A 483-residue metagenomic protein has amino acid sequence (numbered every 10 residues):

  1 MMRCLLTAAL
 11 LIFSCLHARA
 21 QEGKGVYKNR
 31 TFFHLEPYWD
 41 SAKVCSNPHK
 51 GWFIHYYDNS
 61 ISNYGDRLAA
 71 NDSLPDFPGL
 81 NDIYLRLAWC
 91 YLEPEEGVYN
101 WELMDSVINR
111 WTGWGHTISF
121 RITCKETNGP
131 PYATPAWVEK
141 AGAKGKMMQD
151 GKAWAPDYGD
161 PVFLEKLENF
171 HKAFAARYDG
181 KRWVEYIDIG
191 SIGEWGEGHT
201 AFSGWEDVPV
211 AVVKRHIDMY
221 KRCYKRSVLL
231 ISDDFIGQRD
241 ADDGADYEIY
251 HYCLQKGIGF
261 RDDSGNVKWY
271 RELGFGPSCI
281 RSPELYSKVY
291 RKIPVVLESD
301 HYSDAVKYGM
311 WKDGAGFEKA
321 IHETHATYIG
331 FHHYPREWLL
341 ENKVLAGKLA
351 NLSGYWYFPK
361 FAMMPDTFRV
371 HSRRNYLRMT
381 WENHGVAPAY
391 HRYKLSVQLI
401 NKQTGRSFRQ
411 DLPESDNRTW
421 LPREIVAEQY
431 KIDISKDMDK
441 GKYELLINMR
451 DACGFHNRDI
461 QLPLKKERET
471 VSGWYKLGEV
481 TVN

Functional and structural regions predicted by a protein language model:
M1-E22: Bacterial Sec-dependent N-terminal signal peptides
E22-V162, K288-E341: N-terminal substrate-binding region of glycoside hydrolase catalytic domains
I83, W111, F174, I187 (+2 more regions): Conserved, mostly hydrophobic/aromatic
L92-E93, E126-A133, G193-H199, G237-A241 (+2 more regions): Short catalytic/ligand-binding loop motif for oxyanion handling, primarily in non-cytosolic enzymes, centered on
G145-L164, E168-E206: Active-site groove signature of glycoside hydrolases
S191-M219, C223, L230-R291: Substrate-binding cleft/loops of secretory-pathway carbohydrate-active enzymes
A245-M364: Substrate-binding cleft of secreted/luminal carbohydrate-active enzymes
L349-N483: Extracellular/luminal regions of secreted and cell-surface proteins that mediate adhesion/ECM remodeling
